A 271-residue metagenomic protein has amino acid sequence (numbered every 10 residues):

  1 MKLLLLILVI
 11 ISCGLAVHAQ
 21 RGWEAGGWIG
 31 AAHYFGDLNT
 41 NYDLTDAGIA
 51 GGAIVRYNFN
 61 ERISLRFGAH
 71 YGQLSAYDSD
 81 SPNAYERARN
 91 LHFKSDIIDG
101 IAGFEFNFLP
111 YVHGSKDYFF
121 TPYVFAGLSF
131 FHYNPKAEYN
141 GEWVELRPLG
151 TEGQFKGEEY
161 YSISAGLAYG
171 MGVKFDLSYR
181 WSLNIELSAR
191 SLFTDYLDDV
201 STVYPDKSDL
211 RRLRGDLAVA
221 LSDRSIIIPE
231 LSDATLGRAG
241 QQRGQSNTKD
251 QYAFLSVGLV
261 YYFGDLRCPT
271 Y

Functional and structural regions predicted by a protein language model:
A19-N58, P135, D250-S256, V260-R267: Short glycine/proline- and aromatic-enriched beta-strand/turn motifs that initiate or cap beta-hairpins
W23, R62-L65, V112, R180-L183 (+1 more regions): Repeated loop/turn-to-beta-strand initiation elements of outer-membrane beta-barrel proteins
G27, A31, A53-Y57, A102-F108 (+4 more regions): Residues on the lipid-exposed face of transmembrane beta-strands in outer-membrane beta-barrel proteins
Y34-T40, S75-D80, H113, Y133-E138 (+3 more regions): Outer-membrane beta-barrel proteins
F35-N41, Y85-F93, Y111, E152-E159 (+1 more regions): Extracellular loop and loop/strand-boundary signature of outer-membrane beta-barrel proteins
T45-I49, D96-G100, F120, Y161-L167 (+1 more regions): Residues that define the transmembrane beta-barrel architecture of outer-membrane proteins
I63, G68-V144, P148: Gram-negative (and chloroplast) outer-membrane scaffold detector with strong preference for beta-barrel transmembrane
S178-Y271: Predominantly the C-terminal beta-signal and adjacent terminal strand-loop region of outer-membrane beta-barrel
